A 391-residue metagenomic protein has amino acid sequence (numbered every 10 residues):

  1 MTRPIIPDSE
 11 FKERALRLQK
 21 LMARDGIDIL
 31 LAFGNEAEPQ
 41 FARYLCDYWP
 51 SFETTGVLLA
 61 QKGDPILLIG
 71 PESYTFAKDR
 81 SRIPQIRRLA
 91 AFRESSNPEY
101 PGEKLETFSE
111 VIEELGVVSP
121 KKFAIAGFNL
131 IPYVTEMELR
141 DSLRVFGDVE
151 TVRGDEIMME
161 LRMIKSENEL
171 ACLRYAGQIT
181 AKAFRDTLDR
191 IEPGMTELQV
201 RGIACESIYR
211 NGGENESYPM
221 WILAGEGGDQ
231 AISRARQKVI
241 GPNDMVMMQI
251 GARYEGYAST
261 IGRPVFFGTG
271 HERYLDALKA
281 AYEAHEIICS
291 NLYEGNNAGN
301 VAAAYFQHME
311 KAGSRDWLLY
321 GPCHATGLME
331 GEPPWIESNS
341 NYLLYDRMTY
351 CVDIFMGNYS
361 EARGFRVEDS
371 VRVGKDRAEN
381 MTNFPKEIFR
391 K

Functional and structural regions predicted by a protein language model:
M1-K391: Active-site neighborhoods and metal-handling regions in enzymes and metal-associated proteins
